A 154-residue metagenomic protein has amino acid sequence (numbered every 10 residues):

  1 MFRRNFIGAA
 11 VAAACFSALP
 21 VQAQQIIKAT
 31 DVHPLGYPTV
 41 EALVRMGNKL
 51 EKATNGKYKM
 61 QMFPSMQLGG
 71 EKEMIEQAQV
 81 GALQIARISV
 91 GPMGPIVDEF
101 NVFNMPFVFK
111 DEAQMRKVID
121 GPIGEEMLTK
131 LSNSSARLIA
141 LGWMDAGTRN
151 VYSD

Functional and structural regions predicted by a protein language model:
M1-A10: N-terminal secretory signal peptides and thylakoid transit peptides that target proteins across membranes
N5, S17-A23: Sec/Tat signal peptide C-region and signal peptidase I cleavage site
V11-F16: Hydrophobic alpha-helical targeting segments used for export or membrane insertion
K28-R45, S65-G70: Extracytoplasmic "Venus flytrap"
G36-Q61, P122: Short, polar/charged alpha-helical segment
N48, Q79, S89-D154: Contiguous mixed-secondary-structure segments that line small-molecule binding/active-site clefts of soluble domains
N55-Y58, M74-I88, A136: Alpha-to-beta junction loops
M60-G69, G142: Short beta-strand-to-loop elements that line the ligand-binding cleft of bilobed periplasmic-binding protein-like
